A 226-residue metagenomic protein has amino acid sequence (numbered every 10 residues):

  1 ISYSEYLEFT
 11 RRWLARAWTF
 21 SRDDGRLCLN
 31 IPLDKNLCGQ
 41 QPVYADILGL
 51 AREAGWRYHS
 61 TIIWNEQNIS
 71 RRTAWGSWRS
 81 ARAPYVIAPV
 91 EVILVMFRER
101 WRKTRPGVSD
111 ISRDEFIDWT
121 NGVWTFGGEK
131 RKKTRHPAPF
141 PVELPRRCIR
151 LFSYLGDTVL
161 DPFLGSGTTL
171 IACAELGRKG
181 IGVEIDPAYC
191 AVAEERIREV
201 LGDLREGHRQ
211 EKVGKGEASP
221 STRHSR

Functional and structural regions predicted by a protein language model:
I1-V192, P220-T222: Core catalytic lobe of class I
E194-R226: S-adenosyl-L-methionine
